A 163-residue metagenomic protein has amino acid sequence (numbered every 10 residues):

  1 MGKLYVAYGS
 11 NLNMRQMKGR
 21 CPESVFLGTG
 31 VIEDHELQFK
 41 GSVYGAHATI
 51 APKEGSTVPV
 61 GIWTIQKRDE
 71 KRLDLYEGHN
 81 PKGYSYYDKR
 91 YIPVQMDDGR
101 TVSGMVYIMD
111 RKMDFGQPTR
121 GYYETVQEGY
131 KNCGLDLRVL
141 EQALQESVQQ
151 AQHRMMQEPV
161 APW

Functional and structural regions predicted by a protein language model:
M1-W163: Glycine-aromatic micro-motifs
